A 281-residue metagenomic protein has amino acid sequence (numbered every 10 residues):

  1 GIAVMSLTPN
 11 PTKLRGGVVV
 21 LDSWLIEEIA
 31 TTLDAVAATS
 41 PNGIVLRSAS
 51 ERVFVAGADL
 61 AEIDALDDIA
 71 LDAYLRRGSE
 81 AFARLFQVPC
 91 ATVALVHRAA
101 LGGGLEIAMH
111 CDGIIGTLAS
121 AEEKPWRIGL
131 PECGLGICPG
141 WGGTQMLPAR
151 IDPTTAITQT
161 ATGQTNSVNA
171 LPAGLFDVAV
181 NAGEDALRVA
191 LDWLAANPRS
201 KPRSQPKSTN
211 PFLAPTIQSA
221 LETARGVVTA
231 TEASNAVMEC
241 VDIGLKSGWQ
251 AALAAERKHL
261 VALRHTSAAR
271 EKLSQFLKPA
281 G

Functional and structural regions predicted by a protein language model:
G1-P9, E106-M109, A156-A262, K272-G281: Amphipathic alpha-helical segments at domain termini/boundaries
G1-R47, I69, A83: Conserved CoA-thioester-binding segment of acyl-CoA-metabolizing enzymes
P9, V20, S48-E80, A100 (+1 more regions): Glycine- (often His-adjacent) and acidic-residue-rich active-site loop that binds/positions the CoA thioester
W24, L60-H97, G143-M146, L273-G281: An acidic, glycine-rich surface segment that forms the CoA-thioester-binding/catalytic face of crotonase-fold enzymes
A49, S79, A83-L135, P139 (+2 more regions): Glycine-rich beta-to-alpha active-site loop
E62-L66, C111-A119, R150: A glycine- and small-aliphatic-rich helix-loop capping segment at beta-alpha/alpha-beta transitions that lines
K124, P153-T154: Catalytic-center loop of serine/cysteine hydrolases
